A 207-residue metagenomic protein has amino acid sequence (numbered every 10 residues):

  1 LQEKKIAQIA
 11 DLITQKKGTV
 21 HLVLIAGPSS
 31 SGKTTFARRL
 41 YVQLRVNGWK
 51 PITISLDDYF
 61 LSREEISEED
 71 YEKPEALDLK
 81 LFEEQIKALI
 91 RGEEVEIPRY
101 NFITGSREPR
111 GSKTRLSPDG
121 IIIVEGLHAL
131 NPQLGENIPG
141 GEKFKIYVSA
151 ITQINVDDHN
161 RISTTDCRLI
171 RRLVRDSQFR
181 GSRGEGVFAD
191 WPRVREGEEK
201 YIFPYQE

Functional and structural regions predicted by a protein language model:
L1-L24, V46, I52, E83: Extreme N-terminal, non-catalytic leader segments that precede Walker-type/kinase nucleotide-binding cores
K17, P132-E207: Conserved NTP phosphate-binding and transfer environment spanning the P-loop NTPase/kinase superfamily
G27: The Walker A (P-loop) glycine that initiates the GxxxxGKT/S ATP-binding motif of P-loop NTPases
S30: Walker A (P-loop) phosphate-binding loop of P-loop NTPases
K33: Conserved lysine of the Walker
F36, L40, S55: Hydrophobic positions on the alpha1 helix immediately C-terminal to the Walker A/P-loop
I52-I54, L61-G105, I121: Conserved nucleotide-sensing/catalytic segment adjacent to the nucleotide-binding pocket in NTP-handling enzymes
E94-L134: Phosphate-binding/switch loop-helix module in NTP-utilizing enzymes
